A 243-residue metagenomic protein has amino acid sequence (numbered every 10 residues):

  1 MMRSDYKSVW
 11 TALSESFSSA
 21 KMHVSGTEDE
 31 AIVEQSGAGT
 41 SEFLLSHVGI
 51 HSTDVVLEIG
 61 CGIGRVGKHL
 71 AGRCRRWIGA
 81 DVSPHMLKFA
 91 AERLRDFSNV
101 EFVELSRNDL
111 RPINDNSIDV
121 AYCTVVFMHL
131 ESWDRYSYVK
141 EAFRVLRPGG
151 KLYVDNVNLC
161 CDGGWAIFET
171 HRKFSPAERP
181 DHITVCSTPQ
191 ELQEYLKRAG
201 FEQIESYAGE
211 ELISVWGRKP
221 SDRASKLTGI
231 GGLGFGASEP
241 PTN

Functional and structural regions predicted by a protein language model:
M1-H47, S52, I63-L70, C74-P112 (+2 more regions): Class I (Rossmann-like) S-adenosyl-L-methionine-dependent methyltransferase catalytic domain, capturing the SAM-binding
D54, S117, G149-G150: Surface-exposed loop/turn positions
E58: Class I SAM-dependent methyltransferase core
R111-A121: A short acidic, Gly/Pro-enriched loop at the edge of an enzyme's catalytic core that lines a small-molecule cofactor
V120-W133: A short SAM/SAH-binding and catalytic strip from SAM-dependent methyltransferases
Y136-P148: A short glycine-rich, Lys/Arg-flanked "PGG" loop and its adjoining helix->strand segment in the class I
